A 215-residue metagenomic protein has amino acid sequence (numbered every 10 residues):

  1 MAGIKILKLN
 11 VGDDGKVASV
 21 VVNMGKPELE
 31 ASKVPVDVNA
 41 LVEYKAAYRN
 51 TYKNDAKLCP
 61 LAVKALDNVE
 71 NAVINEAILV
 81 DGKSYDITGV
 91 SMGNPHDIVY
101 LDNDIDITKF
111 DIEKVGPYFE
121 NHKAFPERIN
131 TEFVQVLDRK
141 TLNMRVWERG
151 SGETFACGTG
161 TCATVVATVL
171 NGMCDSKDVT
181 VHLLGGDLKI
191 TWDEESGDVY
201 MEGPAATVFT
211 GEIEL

Functional and structural regions predicted by a protein language model:
M1-T154, V165-L215: Active-site proximal loop and beta-alpha junction motif in alpha/beta enzyme cores
T159-T161: Helical hairpin unit composed of two closely spaced alpha helices linked by a short loop
